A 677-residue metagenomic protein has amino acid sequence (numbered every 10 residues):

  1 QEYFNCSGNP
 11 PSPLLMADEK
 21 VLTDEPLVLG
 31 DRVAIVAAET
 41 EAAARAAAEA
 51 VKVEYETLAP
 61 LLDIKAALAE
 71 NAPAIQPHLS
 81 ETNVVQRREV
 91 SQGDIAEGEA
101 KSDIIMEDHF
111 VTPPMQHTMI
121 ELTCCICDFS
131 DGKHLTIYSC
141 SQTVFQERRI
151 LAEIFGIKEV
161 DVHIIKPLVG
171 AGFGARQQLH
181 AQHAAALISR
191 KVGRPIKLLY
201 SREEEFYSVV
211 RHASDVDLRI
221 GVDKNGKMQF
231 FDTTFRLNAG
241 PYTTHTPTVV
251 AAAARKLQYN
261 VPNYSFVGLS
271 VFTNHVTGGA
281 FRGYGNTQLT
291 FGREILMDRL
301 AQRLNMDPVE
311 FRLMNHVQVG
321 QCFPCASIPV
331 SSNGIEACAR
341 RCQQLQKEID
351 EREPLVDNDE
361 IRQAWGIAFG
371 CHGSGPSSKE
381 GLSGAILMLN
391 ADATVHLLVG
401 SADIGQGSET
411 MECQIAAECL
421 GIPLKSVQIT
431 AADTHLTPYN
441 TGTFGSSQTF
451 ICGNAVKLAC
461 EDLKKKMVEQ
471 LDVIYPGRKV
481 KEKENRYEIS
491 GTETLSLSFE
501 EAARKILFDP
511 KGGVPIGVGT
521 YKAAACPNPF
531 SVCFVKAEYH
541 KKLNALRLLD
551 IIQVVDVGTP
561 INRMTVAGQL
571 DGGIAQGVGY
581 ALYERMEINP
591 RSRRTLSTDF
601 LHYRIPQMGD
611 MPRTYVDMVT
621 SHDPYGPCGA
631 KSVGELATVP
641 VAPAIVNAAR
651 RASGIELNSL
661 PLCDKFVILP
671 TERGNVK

Functional and structural regions predicted by a protein language model:
Q1-E81, I105: Flexible, low-hydrophobicity surface segments
F4-P11, A47-A50, S139, R148-I150 (+9 more regions): Short acidic, glycine/serine/threonine-rich loops at helix termini
P10-M16, E81-C125, A213-L296, C371-L382 (+2 more regions): Glycine-rich loop/linker segments at domain edges
A37-A38, L179-H183, L187, V216-K227: Active-site-proximal alpha-helical scaffold in enzymes
A69-F155, H316-T394, L596-Q607, Y615-D617: Helix-loop-helix junctions that connect adjacent transmembrane helices in secondary transporters/permeases, recognized
Q142-K166, Q177-Q178, Q182-L187, V261 (+2 more regions): Active-site-proximal gating segment of KS-fold condensing enzymes and close homologs
I154-H163, K191-I196, K224, V249-H372 (+1 more regions): C-terminal catalytic domains of large/alpha subunits in multi-subunit enzymes
L168, G172-G193, K197-Y200, S408-A416: Thiamine diphosphate
